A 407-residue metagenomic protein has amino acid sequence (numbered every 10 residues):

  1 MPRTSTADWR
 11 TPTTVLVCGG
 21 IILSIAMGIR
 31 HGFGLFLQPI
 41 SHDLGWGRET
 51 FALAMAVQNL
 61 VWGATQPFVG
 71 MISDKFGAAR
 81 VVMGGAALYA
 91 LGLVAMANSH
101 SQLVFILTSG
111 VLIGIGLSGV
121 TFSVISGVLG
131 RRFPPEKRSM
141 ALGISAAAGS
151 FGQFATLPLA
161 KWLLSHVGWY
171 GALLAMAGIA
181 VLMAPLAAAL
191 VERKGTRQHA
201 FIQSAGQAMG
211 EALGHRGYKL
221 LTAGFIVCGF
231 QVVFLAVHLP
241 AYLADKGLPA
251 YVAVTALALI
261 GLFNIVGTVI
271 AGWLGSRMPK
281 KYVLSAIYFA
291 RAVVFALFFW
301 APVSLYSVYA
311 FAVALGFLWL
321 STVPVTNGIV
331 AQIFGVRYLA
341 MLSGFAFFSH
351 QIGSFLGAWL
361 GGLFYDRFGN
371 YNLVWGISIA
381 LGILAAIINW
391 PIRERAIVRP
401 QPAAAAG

Functional and structural regions predicted by a protein language model:
S24, G92, V104-V120, I226 (+1 more regions): Hydrophobic core of transmembrane alpha-helices in multi-pass small-molecule transporters, especially MFS/SLC-type
F33-L37, R216-V269: Extracytoplasmic gate region of multi-pass secondary transporters
I40, G119-F133, S321-F334: Intracellular juxtamembrane helix-capping segments at the cytosolic ends of symmetry-related transmembrane helices
A64-L103: Conserved MFS/SLC helix-loop-helix module at the cytosolic interface between two early adjacent transmembrane helices
T65-G77, T268-P279, D366: Helix-to-loop junctions at the C-terminal end of transmembrane segments in multipass secondary transporters
S109-A147: Cytoplasmic helix-loop-helix junction between adjacent transmembrane helices in 12-TM secondary transporters
S145-G195: Helix-loop-helix hairpin linking two adjacent transmembrane segments in secondary transporters
A258-N264, I270, R277-I329: C-terminal transmembrane helical hairpin of 12-TM major facilitator-type secondary transporters
